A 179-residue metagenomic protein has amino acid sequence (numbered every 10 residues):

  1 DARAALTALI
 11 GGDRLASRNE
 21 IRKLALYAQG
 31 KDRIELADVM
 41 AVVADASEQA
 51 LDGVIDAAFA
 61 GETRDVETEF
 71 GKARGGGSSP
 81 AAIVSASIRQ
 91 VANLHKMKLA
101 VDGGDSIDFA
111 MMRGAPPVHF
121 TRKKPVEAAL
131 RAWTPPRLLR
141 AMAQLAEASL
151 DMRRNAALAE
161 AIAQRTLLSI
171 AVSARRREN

Functional and structural regions predicted by a protein language model:
D1-N179: Conserved beta/loop motifs at nucleotide-recognition and modification sites
